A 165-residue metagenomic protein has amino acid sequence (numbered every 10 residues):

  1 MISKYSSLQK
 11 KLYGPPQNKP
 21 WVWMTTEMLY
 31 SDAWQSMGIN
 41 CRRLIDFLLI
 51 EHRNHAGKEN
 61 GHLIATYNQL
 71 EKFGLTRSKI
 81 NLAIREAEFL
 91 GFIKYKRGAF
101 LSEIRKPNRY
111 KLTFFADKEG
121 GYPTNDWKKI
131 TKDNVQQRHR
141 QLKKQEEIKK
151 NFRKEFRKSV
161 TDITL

Functional and structural regions predicted by a protein language model:
M1-N68, K72, I163-L165: Short recognition helix of helix-turn-helix/winged-helix DNA-binding domains
M1-Q17, D117-L165: Charged low-complexity intrinsically disordered patches
T25-T26, T66, T76, T113 (+3 more regions): Residue-identity detector for threonine
M28-Y30, Q35, C41, H52-N54 (+6 more regions): Residue-level detector of solvent-exposed, low-hydrophobicity positions
Q35, H52-A116: Winged helix-turn-helix DNA-binding recognition segment
D46-F47, N81-A83, R109, L142-K144 (+2 more regions): General helical structural elements
